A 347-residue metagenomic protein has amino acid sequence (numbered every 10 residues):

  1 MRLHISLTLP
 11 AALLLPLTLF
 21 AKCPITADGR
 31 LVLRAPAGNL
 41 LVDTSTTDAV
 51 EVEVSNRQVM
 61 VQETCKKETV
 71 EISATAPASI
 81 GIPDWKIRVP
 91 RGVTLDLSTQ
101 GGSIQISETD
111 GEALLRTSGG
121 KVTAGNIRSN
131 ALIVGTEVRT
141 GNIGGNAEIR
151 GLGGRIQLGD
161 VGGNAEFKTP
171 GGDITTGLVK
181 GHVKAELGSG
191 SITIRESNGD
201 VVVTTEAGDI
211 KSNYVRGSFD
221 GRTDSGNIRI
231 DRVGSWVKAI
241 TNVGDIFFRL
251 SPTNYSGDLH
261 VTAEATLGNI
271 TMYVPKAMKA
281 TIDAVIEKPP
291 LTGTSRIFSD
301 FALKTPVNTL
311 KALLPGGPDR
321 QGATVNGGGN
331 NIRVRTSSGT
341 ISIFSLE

Functional and structural regions predicted by a protein language model:
M1-E347: Intrinsically disordered, low-complexity terminal regions
